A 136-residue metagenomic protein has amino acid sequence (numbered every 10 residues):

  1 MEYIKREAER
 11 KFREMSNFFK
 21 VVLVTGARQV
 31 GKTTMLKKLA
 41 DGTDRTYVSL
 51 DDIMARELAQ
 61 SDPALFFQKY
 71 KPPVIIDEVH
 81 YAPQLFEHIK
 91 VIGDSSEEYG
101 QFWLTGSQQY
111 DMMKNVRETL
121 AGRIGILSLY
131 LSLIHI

Functional and structural regions predicted by a protein language model:
M1-I134: Phosphate-binding site recognition
